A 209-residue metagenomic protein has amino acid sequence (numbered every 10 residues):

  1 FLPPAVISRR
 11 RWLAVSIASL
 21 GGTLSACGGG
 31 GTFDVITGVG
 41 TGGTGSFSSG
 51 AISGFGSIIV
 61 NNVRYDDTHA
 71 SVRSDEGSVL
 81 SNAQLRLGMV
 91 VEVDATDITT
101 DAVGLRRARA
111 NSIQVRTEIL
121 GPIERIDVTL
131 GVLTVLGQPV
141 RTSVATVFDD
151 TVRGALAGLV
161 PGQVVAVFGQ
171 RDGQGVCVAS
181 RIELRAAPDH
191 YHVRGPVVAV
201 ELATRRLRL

Functional and structural regions predicted by a protein language model:
P4-H69, D75-L209: Short, flexible, surface-exposed loop segments at domain boundaries
